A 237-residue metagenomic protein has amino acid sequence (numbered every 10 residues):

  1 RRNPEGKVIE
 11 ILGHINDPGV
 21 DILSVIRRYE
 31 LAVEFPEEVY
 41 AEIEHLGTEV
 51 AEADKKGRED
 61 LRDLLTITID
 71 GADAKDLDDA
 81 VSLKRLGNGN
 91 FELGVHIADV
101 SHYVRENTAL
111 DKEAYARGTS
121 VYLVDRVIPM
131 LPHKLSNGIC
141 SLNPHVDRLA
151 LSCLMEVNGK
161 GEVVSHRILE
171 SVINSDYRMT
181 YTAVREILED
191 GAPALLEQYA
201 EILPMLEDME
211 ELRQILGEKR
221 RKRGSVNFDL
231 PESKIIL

Functional and structural regions predicted by a protein language model:
R1-D21: Extended, domain-scale alpha-helical bundle/helix-rich regions
H14, P18, I22-A32, E38-L237: Electropositive polyanion-binding surfaces
